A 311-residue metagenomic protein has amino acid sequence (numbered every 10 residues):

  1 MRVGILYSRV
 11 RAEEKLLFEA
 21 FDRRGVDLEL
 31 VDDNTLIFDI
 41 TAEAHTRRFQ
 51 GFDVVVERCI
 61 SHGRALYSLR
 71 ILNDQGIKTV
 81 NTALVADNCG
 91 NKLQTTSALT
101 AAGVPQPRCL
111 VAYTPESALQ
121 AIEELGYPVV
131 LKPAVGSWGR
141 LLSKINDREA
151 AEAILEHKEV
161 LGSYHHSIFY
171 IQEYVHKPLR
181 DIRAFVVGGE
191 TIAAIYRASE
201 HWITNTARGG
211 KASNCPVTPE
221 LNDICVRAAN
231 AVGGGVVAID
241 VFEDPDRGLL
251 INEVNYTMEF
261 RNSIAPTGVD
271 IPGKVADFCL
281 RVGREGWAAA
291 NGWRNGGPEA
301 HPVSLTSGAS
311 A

Functional and structural regions predicted by a protein language model:
M1, R140, R180-I182, G189 (+2 more regions): Change "...and in nucleic-acid phosphodiester-cleaving endonucleases..." to "...and in nucleic-acid processing enzymes
M1-V3, Y7, R48, N73-G76 (+3 more regions): Active-site nucleotide/adenylate-binding loops and adjacent lid/helix of ATP-dependent enzymes
R2, Y7-R108: Conserved N-proximal alpha/beta basic substrate-recognition cap immediately N-terminal to, or forming the N-lobe
V129, Y170, I192-A193, V237 (+1 more regions): Protein kinase-like catalytic core scaffold
G136, H176, G189, D244-R247: Short strand-connecting beta-turns/loops that link adjacent beta-strands
S143-V232: Phosphate-binding site of ATP-dependent enzymes
I203-I251, P272-G308: A long amphipathic alpha-helix within ATP-dependent nucleotide-binding catalytic cores
N255-G268: Glycine-rich phosphate/pyrophosphate-binding beta-alpha loops
